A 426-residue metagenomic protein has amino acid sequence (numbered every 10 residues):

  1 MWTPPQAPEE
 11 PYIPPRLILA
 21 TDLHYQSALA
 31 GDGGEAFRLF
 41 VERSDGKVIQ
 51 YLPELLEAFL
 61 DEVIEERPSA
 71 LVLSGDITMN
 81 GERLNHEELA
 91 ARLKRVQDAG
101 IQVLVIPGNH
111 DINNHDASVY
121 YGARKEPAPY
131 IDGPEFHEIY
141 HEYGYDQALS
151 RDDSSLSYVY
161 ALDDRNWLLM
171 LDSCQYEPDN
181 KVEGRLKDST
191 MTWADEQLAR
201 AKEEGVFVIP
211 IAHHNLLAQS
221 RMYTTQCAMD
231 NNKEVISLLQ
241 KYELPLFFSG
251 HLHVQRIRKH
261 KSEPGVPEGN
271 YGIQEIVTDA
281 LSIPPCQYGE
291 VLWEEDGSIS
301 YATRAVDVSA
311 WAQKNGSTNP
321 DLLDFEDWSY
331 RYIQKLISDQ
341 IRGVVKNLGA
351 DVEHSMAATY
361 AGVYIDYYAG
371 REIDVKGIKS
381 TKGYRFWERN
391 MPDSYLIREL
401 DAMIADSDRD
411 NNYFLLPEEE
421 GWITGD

Functional and structural regions predicted by a protein language model:
M1-I13, W311-D426: Non-catalytic terminal accessory segments
M1-R83, K187: N-terminal active-site segment of His-dependent metallophosphoesterases
P14-S27, N166-Q175, I211, Q274-D279 (+1 more regions): Active-site-proximal beta-strand elements of phosphoester/diester hydrolases
H24-L55, V119-K125, E177-L186, M222-Y223 (+1 more regions): Acidic/histidine-rich helix-loop elements that form or flank divalent-metal/phosphate-binding sites at the catalytic
Q26-L29, M79-G81, N109-A117, Y176-D179 (+3 more regions): Active-site environment of divalent metal-dependent phosphoester hydrolases
V63-A70, W167-L169, N180-Q274, M403-D408: His/acidic metal-ligating clusters that form di-metal
S74-K94, N114-F136, S220-A228, R256-G265: Metal-dependent catalytic neighborhoods of phosphoester/phosphodiester hydrolases
E88-T192, G269-Q274, E290, I299: Extended active-site neighborhood of metal-dependent phosphoesterases/phosphodiesterases
